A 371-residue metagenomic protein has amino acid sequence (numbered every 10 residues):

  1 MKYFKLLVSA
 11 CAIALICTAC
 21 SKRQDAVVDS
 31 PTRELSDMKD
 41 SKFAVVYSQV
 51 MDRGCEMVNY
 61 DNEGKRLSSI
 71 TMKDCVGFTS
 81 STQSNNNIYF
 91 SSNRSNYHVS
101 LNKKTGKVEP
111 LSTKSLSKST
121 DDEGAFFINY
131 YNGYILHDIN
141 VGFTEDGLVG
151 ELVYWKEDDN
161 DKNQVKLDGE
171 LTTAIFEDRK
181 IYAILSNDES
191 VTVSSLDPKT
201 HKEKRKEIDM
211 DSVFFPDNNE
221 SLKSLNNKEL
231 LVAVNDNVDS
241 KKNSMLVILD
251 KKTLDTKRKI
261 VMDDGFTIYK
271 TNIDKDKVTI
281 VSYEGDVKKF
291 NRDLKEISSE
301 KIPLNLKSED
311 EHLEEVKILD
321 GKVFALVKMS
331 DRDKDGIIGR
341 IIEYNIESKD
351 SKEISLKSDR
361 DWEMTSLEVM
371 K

Functional and structural regions predicted by a protein language model:
M1-L6, A10: Positively charged n-region of N-terminal signal peptides that target proteins for export
Y3, Y269, F290-N291: General N-terminal leader/first-domain-start detector
I16-A19: C-terminal motif of bacterial Sec signal peptides marking the signal peptidase cleavage site
S21-A26, M51-D74, N93-D121, G142-D168 (+4 more regions): Surface-exposed loop/turn elements that mediate protein-protein interactions on large endomembrane-trafficking
A26-L35, K73-N86, S117-Y131, K166-R179 (+4 more regions): Repeated scaffold domains used in trafficking and secretory/extracellular systems, primarily beta-propellers
E34-D52, S81-V99, F126-E145, E177-N187 (+4 more regions): Short beta-strand elements that form the blades of beta-propeller/WD-repeat-like and other beta-sheet-rich scaffold
N218-N219, N235-D236, N243: Short linear, low-complexity motifs centered on an aromatic residue
